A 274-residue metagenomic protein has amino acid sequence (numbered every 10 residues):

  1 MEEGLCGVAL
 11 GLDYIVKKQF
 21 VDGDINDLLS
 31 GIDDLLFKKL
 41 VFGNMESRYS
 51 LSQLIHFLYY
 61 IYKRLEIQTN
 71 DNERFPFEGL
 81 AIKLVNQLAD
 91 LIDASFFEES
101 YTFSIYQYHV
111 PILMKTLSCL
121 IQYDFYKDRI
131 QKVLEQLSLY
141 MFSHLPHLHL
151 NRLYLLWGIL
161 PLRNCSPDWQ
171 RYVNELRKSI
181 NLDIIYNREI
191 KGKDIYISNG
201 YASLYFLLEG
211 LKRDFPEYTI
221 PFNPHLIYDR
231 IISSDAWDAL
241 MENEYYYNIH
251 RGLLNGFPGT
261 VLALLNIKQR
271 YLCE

Functional and structural regions predicted by a protein language model:
M1-L5, V41-L54, D93-T116, Q136-L153 (+2 more regions): Solvent-exposed loop and edge beta-strand segments that line ligand/cofactor-binding and catalytic clefts
M1-Q87, L91-E99, V110: Extended ligand-binding groove/face enriched in aromatic
L10, H56-Y59, I112-K115, W157 (+2 more regions): Residue-level signature of alpha-solenoid helical repeat scaffolds
V16-K17, F103, F125-R129: C-terminal halves and exits of single transmembrane alpha-helices
F20, K63-K83, C119, F125 (+3 more regions): Terminal, non-catalytic domain-edge segments
L28-I32, K127-L134: Helix-turn-helix repeat elements of alpha-solenoid scaffolds
L36, L88, I92, L137-M141 (+2 more regions): Buried hydrophobic core positions in alpha-solenoid tandem helical repeats
